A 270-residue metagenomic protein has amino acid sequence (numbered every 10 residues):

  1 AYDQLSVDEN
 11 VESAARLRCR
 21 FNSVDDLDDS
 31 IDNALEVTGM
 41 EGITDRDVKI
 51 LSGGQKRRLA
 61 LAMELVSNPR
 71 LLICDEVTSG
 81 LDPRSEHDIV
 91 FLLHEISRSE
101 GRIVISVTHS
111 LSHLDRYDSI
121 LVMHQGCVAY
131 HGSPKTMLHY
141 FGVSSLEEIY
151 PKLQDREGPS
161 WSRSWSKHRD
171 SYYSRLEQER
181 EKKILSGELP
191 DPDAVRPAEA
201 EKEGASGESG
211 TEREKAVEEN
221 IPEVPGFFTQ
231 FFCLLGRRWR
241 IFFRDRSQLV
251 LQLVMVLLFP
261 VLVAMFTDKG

Functional and structural regions predicted by a protein language model:
A1-E9: Conserved catalytic motifs of ABC-family nucleotide-binding domains
S13, R18, N22-N33, T44 (+1 more regions): Topological signature of polytopic alpha-helical transporters
D47-L51: Conserved ABC ATPase signature
L61, I89: Hydrophobic anchor residue at the start of the ABC signature
E64-L65: ABC ATPase C-loop
N68: Conserved catalytic motifs of ABC-family nucleotide-binding domains
L72-D75: Catalytic Walker B motif of ABC-type/P-loop ATPase nucleotide-binding domains
L92-S106: Conserved catalytic loops of ABC-family nucleotide-binding domains
